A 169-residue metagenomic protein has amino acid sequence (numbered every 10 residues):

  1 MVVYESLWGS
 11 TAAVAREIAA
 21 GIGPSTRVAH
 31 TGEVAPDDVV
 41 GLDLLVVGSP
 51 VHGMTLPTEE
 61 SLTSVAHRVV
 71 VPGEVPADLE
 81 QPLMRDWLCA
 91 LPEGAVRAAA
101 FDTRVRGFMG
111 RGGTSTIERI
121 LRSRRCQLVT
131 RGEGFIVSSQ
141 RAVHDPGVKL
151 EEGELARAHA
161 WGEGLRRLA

Functional and structural regions predicted by a protein language model:
M1-G23: N-terminal beta1-alpha1 ligand-phosphate binding loop
T11-A15, A19, G110, T114 (+1 more regions): Short, highly selective alpha-helical patches that border small-molecule cofactor pockets in redox/cofactor-processing
R16-A20, P24, C89, R119 (+2 more regions): Short, well-ordered alpha-helices that flank and scaffold nucleotide-derived cofactor binding pockets
E17, L83-D86, T116, R157-G164: Alpha-helical elements of Rossmann-like donor-binding domains used by nucleotide-donor carbohydrate transfer enzymes
P24-G32: Short gly/ser/thr-rich secondary-structure transition/capping motifs
T26, C126-Q127: Short phosphate-binding/catalytic loops that engage adenosine nucleotides
G32-R125: Helix-loop-strand module that forms the ligand-binding subsite of alpha/beta enzymes
Q127-A169: Glycine-rich phosphate/pyrophosphate-binding loop and the adjoining helix
